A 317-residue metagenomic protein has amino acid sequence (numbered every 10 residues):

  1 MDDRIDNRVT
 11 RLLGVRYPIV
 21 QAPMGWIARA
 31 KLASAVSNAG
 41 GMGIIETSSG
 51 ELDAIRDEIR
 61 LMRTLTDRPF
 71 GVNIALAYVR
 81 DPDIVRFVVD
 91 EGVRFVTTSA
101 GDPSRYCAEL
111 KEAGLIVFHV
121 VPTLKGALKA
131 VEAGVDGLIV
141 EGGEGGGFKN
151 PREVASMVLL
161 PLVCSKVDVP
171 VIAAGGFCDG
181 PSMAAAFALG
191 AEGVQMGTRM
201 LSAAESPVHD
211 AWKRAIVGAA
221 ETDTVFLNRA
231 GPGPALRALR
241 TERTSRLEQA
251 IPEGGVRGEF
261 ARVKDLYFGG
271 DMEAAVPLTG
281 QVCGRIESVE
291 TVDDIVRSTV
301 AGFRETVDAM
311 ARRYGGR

Functional and structural regions predicted by a protein language model:
M1-K166, P170: Active-site entrance/lid segments in N-terminal catalytic domains of soluble metabolic enzymes
N150-I172, C178-R317: Conserved active-site-proximal phosphate/metal-binding subdomains
